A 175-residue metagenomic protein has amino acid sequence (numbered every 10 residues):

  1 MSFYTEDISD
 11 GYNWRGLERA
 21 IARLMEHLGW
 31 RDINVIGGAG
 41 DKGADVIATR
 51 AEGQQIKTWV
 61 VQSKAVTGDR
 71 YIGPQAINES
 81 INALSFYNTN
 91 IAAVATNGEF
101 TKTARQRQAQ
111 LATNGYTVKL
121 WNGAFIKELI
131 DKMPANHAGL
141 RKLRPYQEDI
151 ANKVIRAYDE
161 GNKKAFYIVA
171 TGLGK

Functional and structural regions predicted by a protein language model:
M1-V169: Mixed-charge (Asp/Glu-Lys/Arg
G172: Walker A (P-loop) phosphate-binding loop of P-loop NTPases
K175: Conserved lysine of the Walker
